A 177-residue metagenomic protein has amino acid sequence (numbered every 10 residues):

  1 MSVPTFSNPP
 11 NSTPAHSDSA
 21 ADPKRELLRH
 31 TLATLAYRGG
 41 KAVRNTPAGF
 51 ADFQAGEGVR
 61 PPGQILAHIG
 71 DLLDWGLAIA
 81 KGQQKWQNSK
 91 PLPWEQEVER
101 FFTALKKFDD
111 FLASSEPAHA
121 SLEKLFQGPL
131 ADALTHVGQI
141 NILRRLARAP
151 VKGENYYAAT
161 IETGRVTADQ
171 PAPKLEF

Functional and structural regions predicted by a protein language model:
S2-P9, R25, R29-V43, F50-N88 (+1 more regions): Short, contiguous alpha-helical
S12-K24: Short, contiguous pre-domain boundary segments
P23-L27, P93-Q96: Alpha-helix capping and helix-coil boundary motifs
G40, R44, K106-D109: Amphipathic, well-packed alpha-helical segments that form the structural scaffold of globular domains
W75-S115: Helix-adjacent hinge/juxtasegments
